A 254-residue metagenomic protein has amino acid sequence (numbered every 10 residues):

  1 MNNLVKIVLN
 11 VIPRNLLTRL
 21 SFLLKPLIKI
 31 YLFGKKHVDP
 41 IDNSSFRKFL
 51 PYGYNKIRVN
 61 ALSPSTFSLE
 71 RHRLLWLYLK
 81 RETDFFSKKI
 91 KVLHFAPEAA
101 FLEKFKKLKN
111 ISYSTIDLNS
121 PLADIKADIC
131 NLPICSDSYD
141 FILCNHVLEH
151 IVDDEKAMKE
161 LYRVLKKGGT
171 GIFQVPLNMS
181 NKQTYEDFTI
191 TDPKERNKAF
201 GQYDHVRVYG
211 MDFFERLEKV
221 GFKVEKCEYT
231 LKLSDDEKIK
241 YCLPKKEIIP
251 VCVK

Functional and structural regions predicted by a protein language model:
M1-I7, F141, G168: Long, charged N-terminal interaction/targeting segments
N2-C135, E228, K232-V253: Conserved N-terminal segment of class I S-adenosyl-L-methionine
K25-H37, V152-K166, T170-V253: S-adenosyl-L-methionine-dependent methyltransferase catalytic module, highlighting the catalytic core
F95, Y139-L143: Hydrophobic beta-strand segment of the Class I
L118, C144, P176-N178: An acidic- and aromatic-residue-enriched active-site/binding cleft used to recognize and process polar
H146-H150: Short catalytic micro-motifs in class I SAM-dependent methyltransferases
